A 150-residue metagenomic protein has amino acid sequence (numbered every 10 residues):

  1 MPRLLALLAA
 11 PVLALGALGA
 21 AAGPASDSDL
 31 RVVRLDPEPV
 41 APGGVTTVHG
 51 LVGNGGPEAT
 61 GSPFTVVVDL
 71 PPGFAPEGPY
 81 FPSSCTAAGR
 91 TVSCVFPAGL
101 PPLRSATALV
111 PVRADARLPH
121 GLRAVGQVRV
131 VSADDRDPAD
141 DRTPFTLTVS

Functional and structural regions predicted by a protein language model:
M1-P24: Secretory targeting and sorting signals
G23-D27, G56, R129-S150: Extracellular/luminal low-complexity Ser/Thr/Pro-rich, glycosylation-prone repeat/linker regions
G23-P42: Low-complexity, acidic Ser/Thr/Pro/Gly-rich terminal tails and inter-domain linkers that flank the onset of structured
S26, G56-S62, F74-P76, L118: A short beta-turn/strand-edge loop motif at beta-sheet boundaries
D36-S62: Short beta-strand elements of extracellular/lumenal beta-sandwich folds
V48-L51, D115-D137: Serine/threonine-enriched low-complexity regions used as flexible
G61-S93: A surface/secretory-pathway sequence property marking extracellular, secreted, or lumenal proteins enriched
A98-H120: Low-complexity, intrinsically disordered segments enriched in Ser/Thr together with acidic residues
